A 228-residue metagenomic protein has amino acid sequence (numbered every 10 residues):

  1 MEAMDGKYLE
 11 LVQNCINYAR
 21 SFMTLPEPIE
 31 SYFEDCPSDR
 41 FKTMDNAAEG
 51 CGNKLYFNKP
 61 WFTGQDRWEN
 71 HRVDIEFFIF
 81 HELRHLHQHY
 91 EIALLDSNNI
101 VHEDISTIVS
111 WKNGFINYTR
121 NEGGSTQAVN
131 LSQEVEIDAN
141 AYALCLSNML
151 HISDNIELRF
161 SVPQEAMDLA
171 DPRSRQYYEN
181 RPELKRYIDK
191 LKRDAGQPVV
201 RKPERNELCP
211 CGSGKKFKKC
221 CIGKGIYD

Functional and structural regions predicted by a protein language model:
M1-N53: Auxiliary, metal-adjacent structural segments of Zn-dependent hydrolase domains
A3, Q65-I75, N99-E103, T126-A128: Short, flexible/disordered intra-domain loops and linkers
E10, V73-F77, H81, Q133 (+1 more regions): A structural signal for well-ordered alpha-helical segments within the folded catalytic domains of diverse enzymes
E27-P28, Y32, K59, V109 (+1 more regions): Active-site hotspot residues in diverse enzymes, especially metal/ion-binding acidic/histidine motifs
S38-E76, L86-Y90: Active-site scaffold of zinc-dependent metalloenzymes
E82-I100, K224: Catalytic Zn2+-binding segment of zinc metalloproteases
N99-L191: Metalloprotease/metallohydrolase-associated module, dominated by Zn2+-dependent proteases
R159, E165-D228: Acidic/negatively charged segments and metal-coordination signatures
